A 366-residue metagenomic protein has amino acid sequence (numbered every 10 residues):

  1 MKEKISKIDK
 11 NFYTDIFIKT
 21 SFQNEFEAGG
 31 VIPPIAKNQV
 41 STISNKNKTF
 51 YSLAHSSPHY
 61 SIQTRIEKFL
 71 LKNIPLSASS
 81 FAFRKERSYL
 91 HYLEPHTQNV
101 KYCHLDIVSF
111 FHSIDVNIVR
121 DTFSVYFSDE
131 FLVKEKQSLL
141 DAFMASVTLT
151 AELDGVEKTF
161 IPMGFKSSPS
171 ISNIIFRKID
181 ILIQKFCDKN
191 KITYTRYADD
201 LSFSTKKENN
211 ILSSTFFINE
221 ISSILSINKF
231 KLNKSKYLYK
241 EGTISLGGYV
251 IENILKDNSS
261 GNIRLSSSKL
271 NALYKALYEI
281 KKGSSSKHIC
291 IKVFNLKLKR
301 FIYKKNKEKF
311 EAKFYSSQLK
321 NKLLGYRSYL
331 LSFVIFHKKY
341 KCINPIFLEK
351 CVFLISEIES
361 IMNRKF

Functional and structural regions predicted by a protein language model:
M1-L132, F143-F165, I174-Q184, I211-F366: Right-hand nucleic-acid polymerase module
H104-V108, G164, S168, N190-E208: Catalytic palm active-site di-aspartate
E135-L139: Beta-propeller folds
C187: Conserved hydrophobic residues forming the short capping helix/wall of the S-adenosyl-L-methionine
